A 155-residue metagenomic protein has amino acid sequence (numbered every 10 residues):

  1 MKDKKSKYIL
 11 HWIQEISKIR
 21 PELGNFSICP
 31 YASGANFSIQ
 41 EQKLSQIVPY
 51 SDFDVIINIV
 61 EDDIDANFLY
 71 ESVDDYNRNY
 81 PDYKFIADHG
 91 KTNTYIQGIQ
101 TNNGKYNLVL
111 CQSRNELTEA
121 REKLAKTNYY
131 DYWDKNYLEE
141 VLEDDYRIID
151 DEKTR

Functional and structural regions predicted by a protein language model:
M1-R155: Expand to "…catalyze enediolate/carbanion chemistry for C-C bond making/breaking, isomerization, decarboxylation
